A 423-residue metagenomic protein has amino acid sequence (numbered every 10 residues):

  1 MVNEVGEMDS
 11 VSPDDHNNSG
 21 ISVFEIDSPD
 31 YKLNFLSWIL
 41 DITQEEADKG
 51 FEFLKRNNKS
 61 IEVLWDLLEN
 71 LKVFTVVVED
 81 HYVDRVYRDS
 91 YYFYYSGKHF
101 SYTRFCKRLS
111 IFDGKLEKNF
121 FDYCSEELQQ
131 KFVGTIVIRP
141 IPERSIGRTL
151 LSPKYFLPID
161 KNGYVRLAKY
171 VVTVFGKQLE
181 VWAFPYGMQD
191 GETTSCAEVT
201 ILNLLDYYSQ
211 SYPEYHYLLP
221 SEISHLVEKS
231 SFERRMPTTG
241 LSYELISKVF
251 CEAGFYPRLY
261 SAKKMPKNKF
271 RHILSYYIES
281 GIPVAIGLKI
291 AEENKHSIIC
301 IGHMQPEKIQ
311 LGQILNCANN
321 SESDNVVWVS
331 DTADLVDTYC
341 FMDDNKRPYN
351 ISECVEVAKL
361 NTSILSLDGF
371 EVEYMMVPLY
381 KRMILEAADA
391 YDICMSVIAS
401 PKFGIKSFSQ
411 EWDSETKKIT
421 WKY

Functional and structural regions predicted by a protein language model:
V2-K169, Q305-Y423: Noncatalytic regulatory segments and standalone regulatory/sensor domains
N3-G6, S10-E52, L179-A262, E415 (+1 more regions): Cysteine-nucleophile protease catalytic domains, especially the papain-like/related folds used in DUB/UBL proteases
W65, Y92, P220-S224, S247 (+2 more regions): Generic detector of well-ordered alpha-helical segments enriched in charged/polar residues, highlighting helical
F132, S145, I159-D160, A168-K169 (+3 more regions): Short, well-ordered loop/turn elements at secondary-structure boundaries
Y164-V181: Active-site-adjacent bridging/hinge elements
V172, W182, D190, F270-H272: Residue-level detector of functional hotspots within protein domains
V174, Y186, I201-L204, I278 (+1 more regions): Generic hydrophobic secondary-structure signal
S247-V327, T332, T338-Y339: Active-site-adjacent substructure of cysteine-protease-like catalytic cores
